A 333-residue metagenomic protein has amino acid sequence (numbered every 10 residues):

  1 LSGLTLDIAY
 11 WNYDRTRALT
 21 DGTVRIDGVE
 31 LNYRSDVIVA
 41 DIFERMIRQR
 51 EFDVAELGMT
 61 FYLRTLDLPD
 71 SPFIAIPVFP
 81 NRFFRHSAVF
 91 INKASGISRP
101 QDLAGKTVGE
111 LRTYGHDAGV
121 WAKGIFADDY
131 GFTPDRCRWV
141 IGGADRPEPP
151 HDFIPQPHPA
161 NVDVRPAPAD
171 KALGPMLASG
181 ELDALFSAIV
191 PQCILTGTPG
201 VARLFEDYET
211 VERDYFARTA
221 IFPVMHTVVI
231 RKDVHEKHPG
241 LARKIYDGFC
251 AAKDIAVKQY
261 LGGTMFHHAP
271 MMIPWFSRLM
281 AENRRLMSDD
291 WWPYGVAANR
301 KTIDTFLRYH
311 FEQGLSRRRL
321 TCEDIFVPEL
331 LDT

Functional and structural regions predicted by a protein language model:
L1-D7, I97-T107, N283-S288: Immediate post-signal peptide segment of exported/extracytoplasmic ligand-binding proteins
D14-D135, W139-E148: Short, glycine-/small- and polar/acidic-enriched structural segments that line small-molecule recognition paths
Y33-R45, S98, C137-P175, L279-M280 (+1 more regions): Short helix-initiation/N-cap motifs at beta->coil->alpha
P150-L261: Pocket-lining segment of extracytoplasmic ligand-binding domains
V229, H235-E312: Secondary-structure end/capping motifs
T302-T333: Short hairpin/turn module used for nucleic-acid contact or packing/dimerization
